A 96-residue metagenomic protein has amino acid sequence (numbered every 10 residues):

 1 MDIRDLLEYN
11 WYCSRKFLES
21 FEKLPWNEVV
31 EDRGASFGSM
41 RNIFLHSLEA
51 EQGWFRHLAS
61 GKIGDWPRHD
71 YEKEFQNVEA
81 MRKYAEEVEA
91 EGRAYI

Functional and structural regions predicted by a protein language model:
M1-W11, K16: Extreme N-terminal tail/first-helix region
I3, L7, M40, V78-A85: Hydrophobic packing residues in well-ordered alpha-helices of helical domains and bundles
Y12, K16-E19, K23, E87-A94: A generic structural signal for well-ordered alpha-helical segments enriched in polar/charged residues
R15-G38, R56-K73: Helix-loop segments that flank and shape redox-cofactor active sites
L45-I96: Short, helix-capping/interhelical loops that line the mouth of catalytic, cofactor-, or ligand-binding pockets
